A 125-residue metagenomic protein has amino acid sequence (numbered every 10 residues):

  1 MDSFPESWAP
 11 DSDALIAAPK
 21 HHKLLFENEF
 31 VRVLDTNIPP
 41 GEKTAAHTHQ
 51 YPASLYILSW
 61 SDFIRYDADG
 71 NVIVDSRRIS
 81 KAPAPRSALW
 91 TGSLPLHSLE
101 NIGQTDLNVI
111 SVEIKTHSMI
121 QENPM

Functional and structural regions predicted by a protein language model:
M1-D35, K43-A46, R65-D67, V72-E100 (+2 more regions): A short, N-terminal "cap"/entry segment at the start of jelly-roll beta-barrel domains of the cupin/DSBH fold
T48-D69: Short, conserved beta-strand element in jelly-roll/cupin
